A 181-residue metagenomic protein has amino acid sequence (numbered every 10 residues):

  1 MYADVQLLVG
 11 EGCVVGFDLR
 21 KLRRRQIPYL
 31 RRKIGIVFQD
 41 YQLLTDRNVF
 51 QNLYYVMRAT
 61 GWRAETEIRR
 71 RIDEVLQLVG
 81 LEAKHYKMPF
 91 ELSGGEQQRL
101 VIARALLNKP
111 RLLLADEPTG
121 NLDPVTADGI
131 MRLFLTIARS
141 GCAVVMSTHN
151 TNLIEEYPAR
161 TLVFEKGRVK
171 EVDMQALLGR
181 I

Functional and structural regions predicted by a protein language model:
L19-G35, E65-T66, I137-R139: ABC ATPase NBD coupling module
R47-Y55: Short coil-to-helix segment of the ABC ATPase nucleotide-binding domain corresponding to the Q-loop/switch region
M88-L92, E96-Q98: Conserved ABC ATPase signature
I102: Hydrophobic anchor residue at the start of the ABC signature
K109: Conserved catalytic motifs of ABC-family nucleotide-binding domains
L113-D116: Catalytic Walker B motif of ABC-type/P-loop ATPase nucleotide-binding domains
P124-T126: Helix N-cap at the start of a conserved alpha-helix in ABC-type nucleotide-binding domains
